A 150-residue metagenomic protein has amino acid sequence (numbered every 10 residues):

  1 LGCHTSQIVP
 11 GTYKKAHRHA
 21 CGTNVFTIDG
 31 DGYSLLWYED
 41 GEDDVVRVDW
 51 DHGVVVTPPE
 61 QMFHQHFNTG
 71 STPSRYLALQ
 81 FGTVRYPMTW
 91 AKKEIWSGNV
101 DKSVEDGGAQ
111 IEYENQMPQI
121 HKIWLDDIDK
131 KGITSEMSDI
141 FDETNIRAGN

Functional and structural regions predicted by a protein language model:
L1-A16, G22: A short glycine-rich, His/Asp/Glu-containing loop-to-beta-strand
I8, Y38-E60: Short acidic-glycine-tyrosine-enriched beta hairpin
Y13-K14, V54-V56, Q61-H66: Histidine-centered metal-chelating micro-motifs
K15-H17, G22-T27, R47-V48, V55-V56: His/acidic/aromatic-lined binding-pocket segments of jelly-roll/cupin-type domains and related regulatory beta-sandwich
A20, M62-F63, T72: A generic "binding-loop/recognition-motif" signal
S34-L36: Short hydrophobic/aromatic-rich beta-strand segments that constitute the beta-sheet cores of beta-sandwich/beta-barrel
F67-N150: Double-stranded beta-helix
